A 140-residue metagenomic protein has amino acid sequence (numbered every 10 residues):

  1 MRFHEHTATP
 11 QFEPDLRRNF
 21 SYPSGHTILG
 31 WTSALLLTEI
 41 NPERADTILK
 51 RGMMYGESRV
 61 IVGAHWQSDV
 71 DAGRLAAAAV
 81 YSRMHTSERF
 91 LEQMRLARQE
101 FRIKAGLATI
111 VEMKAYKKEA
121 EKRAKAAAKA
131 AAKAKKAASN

Functional and structural regions predicted by a protein language model:
R2-S139: Membrane-embedded catalytic cores of phosphoryl/pyrophosphoryl-handling enzymes
